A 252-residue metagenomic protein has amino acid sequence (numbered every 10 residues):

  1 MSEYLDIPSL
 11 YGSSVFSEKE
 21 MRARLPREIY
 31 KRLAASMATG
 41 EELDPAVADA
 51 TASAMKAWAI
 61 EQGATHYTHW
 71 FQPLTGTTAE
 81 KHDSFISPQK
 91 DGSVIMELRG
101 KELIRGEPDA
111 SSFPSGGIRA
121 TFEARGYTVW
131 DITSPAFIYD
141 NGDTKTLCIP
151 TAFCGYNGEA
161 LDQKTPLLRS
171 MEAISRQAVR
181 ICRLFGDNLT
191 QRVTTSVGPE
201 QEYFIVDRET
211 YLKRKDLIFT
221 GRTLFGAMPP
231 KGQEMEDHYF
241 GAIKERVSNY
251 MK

Functional and structural regions predicted by a protein language model:
E3-G100, R105-E123: Histidine/acidic residue-rich metal-binding segments in metalloenzymes
R125-K252: Glycine-rich, acidic/polar active-site loops that bind/position phosphate-bearing ligands
